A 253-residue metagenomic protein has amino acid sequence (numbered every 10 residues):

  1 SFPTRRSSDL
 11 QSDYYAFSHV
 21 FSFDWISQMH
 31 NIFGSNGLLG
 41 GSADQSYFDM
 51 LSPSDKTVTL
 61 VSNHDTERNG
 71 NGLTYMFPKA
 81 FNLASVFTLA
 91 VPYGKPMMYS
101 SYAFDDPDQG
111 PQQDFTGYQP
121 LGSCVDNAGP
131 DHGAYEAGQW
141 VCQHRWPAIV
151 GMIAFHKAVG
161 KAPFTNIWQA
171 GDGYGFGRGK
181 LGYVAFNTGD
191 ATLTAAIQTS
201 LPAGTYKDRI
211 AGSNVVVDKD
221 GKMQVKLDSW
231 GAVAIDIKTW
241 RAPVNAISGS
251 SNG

Functional and structural regions predicted by a protein language model:
S1, R5-G249: Active-site-proximal helices and loops of the catalytic beta/alpha 8
N252-G253: Short, solvent-exposed mixed-charge patches
